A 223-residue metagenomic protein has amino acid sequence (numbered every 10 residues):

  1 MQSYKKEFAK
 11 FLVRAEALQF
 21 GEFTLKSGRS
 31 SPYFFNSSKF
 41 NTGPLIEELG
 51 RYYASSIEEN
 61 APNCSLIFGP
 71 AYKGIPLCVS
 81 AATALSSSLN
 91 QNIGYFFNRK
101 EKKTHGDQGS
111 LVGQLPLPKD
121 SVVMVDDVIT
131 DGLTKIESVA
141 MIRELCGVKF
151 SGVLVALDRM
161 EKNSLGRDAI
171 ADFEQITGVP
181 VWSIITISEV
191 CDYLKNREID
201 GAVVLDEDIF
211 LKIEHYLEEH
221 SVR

Functional and structural regions predicted by a protein language model:
M1-V125, T130-R223: PRPP-associated nucleotide enzymes
